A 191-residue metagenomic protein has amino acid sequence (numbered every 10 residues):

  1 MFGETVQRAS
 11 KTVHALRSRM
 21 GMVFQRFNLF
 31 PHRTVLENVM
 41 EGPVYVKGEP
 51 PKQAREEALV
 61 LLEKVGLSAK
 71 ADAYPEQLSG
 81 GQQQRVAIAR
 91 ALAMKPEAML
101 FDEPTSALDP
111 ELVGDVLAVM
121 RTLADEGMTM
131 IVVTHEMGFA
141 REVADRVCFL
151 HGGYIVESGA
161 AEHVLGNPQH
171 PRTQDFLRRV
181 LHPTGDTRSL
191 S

Functional and structural regions predicted by a protein language model:
M1-A161: ABC family nucleotide-binding domain
H163-S191: C-terminal boundary and immediately downstream tail of ABC-type ATPase nucleotide-binding domains
